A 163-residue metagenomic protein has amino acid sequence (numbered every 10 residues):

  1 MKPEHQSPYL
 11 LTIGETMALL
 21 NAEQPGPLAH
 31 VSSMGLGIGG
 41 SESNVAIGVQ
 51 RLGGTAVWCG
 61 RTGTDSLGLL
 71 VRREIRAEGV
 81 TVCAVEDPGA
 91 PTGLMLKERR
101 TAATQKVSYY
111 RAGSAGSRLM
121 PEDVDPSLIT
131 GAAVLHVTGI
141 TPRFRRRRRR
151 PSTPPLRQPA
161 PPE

Functional and structural regions predicted by a protein language model:
M1-V80, V107, L119-P121: Glycine-rich phosphate/adenosyl-contacting loop at the front of the ribokinase-like
Q6-S7, T130-G131, P161: Residue-level preference for short coil/turn positions at secondary-structure junctions
M34-G35, A112-G116, F144-R145: Short, flexible loop segments at the rims of nucleotide/cofactor-binding pockets, characterized by
I47, D125-P126, T130, R150-T153 (+1 more regions): Amphipathic, non-transmembrane alpha-helical secondary structure
T55-G139: Conserved N-terminal subdomain of the carbohydrate kinase-like
V134, I140-E163: Conserved beta-alpha-beta core of the PfkB/ribokinase-like small-molecule kinase fold
